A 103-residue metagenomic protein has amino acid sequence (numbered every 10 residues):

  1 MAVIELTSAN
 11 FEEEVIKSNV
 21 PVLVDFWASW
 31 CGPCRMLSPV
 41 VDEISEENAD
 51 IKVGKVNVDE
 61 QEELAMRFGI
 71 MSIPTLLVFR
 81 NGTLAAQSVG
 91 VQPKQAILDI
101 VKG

Functional and structural regions predicted by a protein language model:
A2, T7, W27, K52-G54: Conserved Rossmann-like nucleotide-binding pocket used by diverse enzymes that bind dinucleotide cofactors
V3-V22, E62: A short beta-strand-turn-helix
F11, V24, V41, N57 (+1 more regions): Residue-level signature of catalytic and energy-coupling elements of molecular machines, predominantly ATP/GTP-dependent
N19-P21, M36-V56, E60-E62: Conserved helix-turn-beta segment immediately C-terminal to the redox Cys motif in thioredoxin-like folds
V22, E62, F68-L77, Q92-Q95: Structural micro-motif
F26-P39: Conserved redox-active cysteine motifs that mediate thiol-disulfide chemistry, especially di-cysteine Cys-X(1-2)-Cys
L77-G103: Non-catalytic, surface beta->alpha helical segment in thiol-disulfide oxidoreductase systems
